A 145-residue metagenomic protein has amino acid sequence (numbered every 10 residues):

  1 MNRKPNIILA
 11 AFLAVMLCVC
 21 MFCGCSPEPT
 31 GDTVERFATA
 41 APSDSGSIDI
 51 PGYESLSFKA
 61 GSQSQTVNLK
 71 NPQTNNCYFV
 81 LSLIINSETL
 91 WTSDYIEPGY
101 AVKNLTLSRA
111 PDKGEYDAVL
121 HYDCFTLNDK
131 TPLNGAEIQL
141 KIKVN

Functional and structural regions predicted by a protein language model:
N2-F12: Bacterial N-terminal signal peptides that target proteins for export
C20-G24: C-terminal motif of bacterial Sec signal peptides marking the signal peptidase cleavage site
C25-V80, L127-N145: Primarily secretory-pathway and cell-envelope proteins
T66, A101-R109: Exposed aromatic-hydrophobic patches
L81-I85: Conserved aromatic beta-strand anchor motif in extracellular beta-sandwich/beta-rich domains
S87-D94: Surface-exposed loop/edge segments in extracytoplasmic proteins
D94-A101: Short proline/glycine- and polar residue-rich coil/turn motifs
D112-Y116: A glycine-anchored, Pro-Gly-centered beta-turn/N-cap motif
